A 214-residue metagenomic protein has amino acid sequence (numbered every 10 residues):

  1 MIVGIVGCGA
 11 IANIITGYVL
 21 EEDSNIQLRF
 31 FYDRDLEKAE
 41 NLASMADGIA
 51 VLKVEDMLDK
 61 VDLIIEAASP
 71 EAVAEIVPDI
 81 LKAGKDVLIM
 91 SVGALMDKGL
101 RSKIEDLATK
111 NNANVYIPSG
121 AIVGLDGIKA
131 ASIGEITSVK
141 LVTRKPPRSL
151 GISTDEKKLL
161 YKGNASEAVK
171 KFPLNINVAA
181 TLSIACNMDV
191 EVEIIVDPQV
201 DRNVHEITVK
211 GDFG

Functional and structural regions predicted by a protein language model:
M1-L42: N-terminal Rossmann-like dinucleotide-binding module
Q27-F30, D62, A113-V115: Short active-site oxyanion
G48, A83-D86, K110-A113: A short helix->loop->beta-strand "cap" motif at the edges of active sites that frequently abuts
L52-K82, A94-K98: Beta-loop-alpha module in the N-terminal Rossmann-like domain of NAD(P)-dependent dehydrogenases, especially those
E66, I89, V115-S119: General beta-strand structural signal in soluble alpha/beta enzymes
V92-A113: Rossmann-fold NAD(P)-binding glycine/threonine-rich loop
Y116, I122-G214: Active-site-lining helix/loop region of Rossmann-like oxidoreductase modules
